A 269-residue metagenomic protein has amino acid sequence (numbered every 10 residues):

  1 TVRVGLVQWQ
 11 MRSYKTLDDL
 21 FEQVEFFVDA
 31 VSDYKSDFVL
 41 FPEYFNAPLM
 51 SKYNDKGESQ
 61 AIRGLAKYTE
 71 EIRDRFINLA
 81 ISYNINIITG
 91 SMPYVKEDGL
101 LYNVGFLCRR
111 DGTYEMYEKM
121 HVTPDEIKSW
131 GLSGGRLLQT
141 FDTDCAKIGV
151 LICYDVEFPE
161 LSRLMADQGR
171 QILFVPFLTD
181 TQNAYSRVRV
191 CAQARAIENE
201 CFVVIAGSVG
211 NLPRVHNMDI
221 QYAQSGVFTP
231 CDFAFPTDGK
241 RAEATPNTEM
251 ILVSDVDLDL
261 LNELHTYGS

Functional and structural regions predicted by a protein language model:
T1-R12: Short beta-strand segments enriched in small/hydrophobic residues
R3, Y34-K35, N84, K147 (+1 more regions): Short loop/turn motifs at secondary-structure junctions
L17-F21, E25-R110, D180-Q193: Cys-nucleophile CN-hydrolase/nitrilase-fold catalytic domain and related Cys-dependent amidase chemistry that acts on
A66-I88, E157-E249: CN hydrolase (nitrilase-like) catalytic-core segments centered on the catalytic cysteine and neighboring Lys/Glu
T89-G90, N103-L107, Q139, I205 (+2 more regions): Short beta-strand scaffold segments in enzyme catalytic cores
K96-Q171, T181-A194: Active-site catalytic loop in hydrolytic enzyme cores
D255-S269: A short C-terminal boundary segment appended to hydrolase-like catalytic domains
